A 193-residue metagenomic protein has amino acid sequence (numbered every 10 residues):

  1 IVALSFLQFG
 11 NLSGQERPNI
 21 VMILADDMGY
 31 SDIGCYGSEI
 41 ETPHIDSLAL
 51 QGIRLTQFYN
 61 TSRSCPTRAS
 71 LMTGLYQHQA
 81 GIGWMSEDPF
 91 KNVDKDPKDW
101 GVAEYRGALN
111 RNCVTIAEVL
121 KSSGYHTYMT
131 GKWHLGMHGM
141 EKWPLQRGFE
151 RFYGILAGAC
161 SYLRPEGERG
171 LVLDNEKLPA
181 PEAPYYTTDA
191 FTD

Functional and structural regions predicted by a protein language model:
I1-Q8: Bacterial N-terminal signal peptides
G10-D193: Formylglycine-dependent sulfatase
